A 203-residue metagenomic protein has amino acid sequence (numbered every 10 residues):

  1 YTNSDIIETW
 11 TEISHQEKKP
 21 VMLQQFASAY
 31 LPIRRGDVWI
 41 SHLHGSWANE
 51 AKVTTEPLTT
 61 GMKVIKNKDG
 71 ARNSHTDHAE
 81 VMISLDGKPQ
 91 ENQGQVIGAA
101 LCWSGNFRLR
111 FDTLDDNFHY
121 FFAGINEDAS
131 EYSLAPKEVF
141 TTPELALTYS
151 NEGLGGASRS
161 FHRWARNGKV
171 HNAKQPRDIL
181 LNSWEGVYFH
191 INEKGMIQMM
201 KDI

Functional and structural regions predicted by a protein language model:
Y1-D112, D128-S130: Polysaccharide-binding surfaces and accessory modules of carbohydrate-active proteins
T11, K137, L181: Conserved, mostly hydrophobic/aromatic
F26-S28, S104, L147, L181-G186: Active-site beta-loop-alpha junctions enriched in small/polar residues
A99-F107, A146-H171: Acidic/glycine-rich phosphate/pyrophosphate-binding loops and surrounding catalytic core that coordinate Mg2+
D112-D116, G186-V187: Primarily single-stranded nucleic-acid-binding OB-fold modules
D115-A135: Short acidic, Pro/Gly- and aromatic-enriched capping/linker segments at domain boundaries
Y132-N151: Short Pro-Gly-centered flexible turn/kink motifs
S160-I203: An acidic-aromatic substrate-binding cleft motif
